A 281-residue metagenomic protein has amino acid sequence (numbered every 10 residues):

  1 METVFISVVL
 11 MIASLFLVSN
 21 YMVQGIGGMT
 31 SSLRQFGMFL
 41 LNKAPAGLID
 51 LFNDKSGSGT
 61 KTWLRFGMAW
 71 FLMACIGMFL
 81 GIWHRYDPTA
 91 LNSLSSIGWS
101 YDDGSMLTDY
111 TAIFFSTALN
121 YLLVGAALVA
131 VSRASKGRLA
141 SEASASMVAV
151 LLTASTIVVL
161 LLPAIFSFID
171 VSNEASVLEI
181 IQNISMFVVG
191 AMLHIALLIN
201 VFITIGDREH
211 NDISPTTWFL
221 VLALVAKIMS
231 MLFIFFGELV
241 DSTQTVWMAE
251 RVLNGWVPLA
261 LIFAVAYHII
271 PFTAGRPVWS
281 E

Functional and structural regions predicted by a protein language model:
E2-P45, K61-T89, S96-D170, N183-I205 (+3 more regions): Hydrophobic cores of alpha-helical transmembrane segments in multi-pass integral membrane proteins
P45-T60: Cytosolic juxtamembrane amphipathic/interface segments immediately preceding and feeding into a transmembrane helix
D54-K55, T62, N211, W218: Generic detector of short alpha-helix boundary/capping microenvironments and adjacent low-complexity segments
V171-A175, V240-Q244: Membrane-interface helix termini and inter-helical loops of multi-pass transporters
S176-N183: Hydrophobic, ordered structural segments
H210-S214, T245, T273-E281: Hydrophobic, small-residue-rich membrane helices and short re-entrant helix-turn-helix hairpins that build
